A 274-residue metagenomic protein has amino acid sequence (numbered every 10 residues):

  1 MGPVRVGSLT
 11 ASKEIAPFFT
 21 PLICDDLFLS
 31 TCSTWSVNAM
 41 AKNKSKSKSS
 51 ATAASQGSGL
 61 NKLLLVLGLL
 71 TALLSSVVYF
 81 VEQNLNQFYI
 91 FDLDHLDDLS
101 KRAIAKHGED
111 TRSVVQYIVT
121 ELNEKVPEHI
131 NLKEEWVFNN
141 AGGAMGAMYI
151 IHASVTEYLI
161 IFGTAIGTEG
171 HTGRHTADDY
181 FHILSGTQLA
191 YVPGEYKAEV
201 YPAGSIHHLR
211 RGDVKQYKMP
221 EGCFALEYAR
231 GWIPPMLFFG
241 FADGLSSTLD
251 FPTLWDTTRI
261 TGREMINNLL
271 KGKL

Functional and structural regions predicted by a protein language model:
M1-Q56, H175: Short, low-complexity, Lys/Arg-enriched N-terminal segments of secretory-pathway carbohydrate enzymes
K62-Y79: Hydrophobic membrane-insertion alpha-helices, especially the h-region of bacterial N-terminal signal peptides
F80-A153, G272: A short, N-terminal "cap"/entry segment at the start of jelly-roll beta-barrel domains of the cupin/DSBH fold
Y158-R174, L209-G212: Conserved short histidine dyad/triad with adjacent acidic residue
T176-A190: Short, conserved beta-strand element in jelly-roll/cupin
E195-V214: Short acidic-glycine-tyrosine-enriched beta hairpin
R211-F238: Ligand-binding loop in jelly-roll beta-barrel domains
T257-L274: C-terminal helix/juxtamembrane-tail motif
